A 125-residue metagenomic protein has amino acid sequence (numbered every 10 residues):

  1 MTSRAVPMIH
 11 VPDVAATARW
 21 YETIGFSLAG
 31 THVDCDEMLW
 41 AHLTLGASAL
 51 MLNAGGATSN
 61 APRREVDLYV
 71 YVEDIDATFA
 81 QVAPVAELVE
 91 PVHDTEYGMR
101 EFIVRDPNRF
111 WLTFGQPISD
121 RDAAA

Functional and structural regions predicted by a protein language model:
M1-M8, R19, T23-E73, A77-R105 (+1 more regions): Vicinal oxygen chelate
V11-A15: Short acidic-aromatic low-complexity motifs
N108: C-terminal catalytic core of tyrosine-transesterase DNA break-rejoin enzymes
